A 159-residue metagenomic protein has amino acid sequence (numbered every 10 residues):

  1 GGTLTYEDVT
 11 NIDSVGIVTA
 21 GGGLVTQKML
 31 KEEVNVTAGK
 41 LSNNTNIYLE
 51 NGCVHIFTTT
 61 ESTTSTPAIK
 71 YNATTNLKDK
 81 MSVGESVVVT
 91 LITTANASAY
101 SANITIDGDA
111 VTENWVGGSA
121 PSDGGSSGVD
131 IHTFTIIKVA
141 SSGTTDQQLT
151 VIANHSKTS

Functional and structural regions predicted by a protein language model:
G1-N51: Intrinsic low-complexity, repeat-rich intrinsically disordered segments enriched in small/flexible residues
L4-T5, T19, V25-T26, S42 (+5 more regions): Polar low-complexity intrinsically disordered regions enriched in Ser/Thr and small residues
N51-T58: Short carbohydrate-recognition loop motifs
T60-S159: Acidic, glycine/polar-enriched metal-coordinating patches/loops that mediate binding to polyanionic ligands
